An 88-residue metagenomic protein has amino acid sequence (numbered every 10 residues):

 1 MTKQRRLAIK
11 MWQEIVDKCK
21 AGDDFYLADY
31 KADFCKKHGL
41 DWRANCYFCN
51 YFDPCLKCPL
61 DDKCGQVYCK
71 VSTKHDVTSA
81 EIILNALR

Functional and structural regions predicted by a protein language model:
M1-R88: Cysteine-centered metal-binding/redox modules
